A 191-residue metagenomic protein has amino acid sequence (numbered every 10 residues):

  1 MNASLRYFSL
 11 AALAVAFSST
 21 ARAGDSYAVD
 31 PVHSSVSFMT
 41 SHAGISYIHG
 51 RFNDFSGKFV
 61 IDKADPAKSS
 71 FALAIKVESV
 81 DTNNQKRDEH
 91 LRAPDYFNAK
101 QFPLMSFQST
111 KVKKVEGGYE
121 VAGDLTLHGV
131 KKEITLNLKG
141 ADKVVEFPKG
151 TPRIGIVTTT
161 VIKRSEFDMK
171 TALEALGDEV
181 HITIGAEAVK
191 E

Functional and structural regions predicted by a protein language model:
M1-S9: Bacterial N-terminal signal peptides that target proteins for export
Y7-F8, V15-R22: C-terminal segment of classical bacterial N-terminal signal peptides
A21-E191: Low-complexity, acidic/polar, glycine-enriched regions of mature
